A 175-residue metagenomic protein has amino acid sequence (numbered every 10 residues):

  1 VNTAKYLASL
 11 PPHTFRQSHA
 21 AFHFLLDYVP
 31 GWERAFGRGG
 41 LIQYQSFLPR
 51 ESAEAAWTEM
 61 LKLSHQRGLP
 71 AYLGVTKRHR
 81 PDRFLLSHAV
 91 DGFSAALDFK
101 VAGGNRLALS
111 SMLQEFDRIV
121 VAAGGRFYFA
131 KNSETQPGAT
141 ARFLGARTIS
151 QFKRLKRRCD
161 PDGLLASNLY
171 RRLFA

Functional and structural regions predicted by a protein language model:
V1-A175: Noncatalytic alpha-helical scaffold of FAD-dependent oxidoreductases
